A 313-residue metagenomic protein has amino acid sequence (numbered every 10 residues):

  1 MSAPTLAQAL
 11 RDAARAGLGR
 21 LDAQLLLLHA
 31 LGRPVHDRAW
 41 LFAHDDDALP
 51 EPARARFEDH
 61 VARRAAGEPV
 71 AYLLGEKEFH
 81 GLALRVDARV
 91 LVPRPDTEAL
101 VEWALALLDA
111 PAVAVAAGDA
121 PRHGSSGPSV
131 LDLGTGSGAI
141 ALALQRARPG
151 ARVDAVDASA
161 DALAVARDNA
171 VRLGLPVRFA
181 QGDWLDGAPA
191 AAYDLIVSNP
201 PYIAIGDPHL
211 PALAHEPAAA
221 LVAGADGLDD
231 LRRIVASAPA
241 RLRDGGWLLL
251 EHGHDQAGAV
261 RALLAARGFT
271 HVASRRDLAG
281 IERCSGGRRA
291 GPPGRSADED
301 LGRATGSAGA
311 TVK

Functional and structural regions predicted by a protein language model:
M1-L41, L49: Non-catalytic accessory regions of SAM-dependent methyltransferases
L26, G67, T97, I140 (+5 more regions): Residue-level signal for inorganic ion chemistry
L28-L107: Conserved AdoMet
A83, R152, P176-R178, T270-A273: Conserved beta-strand segments of alpha/beta enzyme cores
E98-A212: Conserved SAM/SAH cofactor-binding pocket of Class I
D109-S129, A290-K313: Intrinsically disordered, low-complexity terminal tails and inter-domain linkers enriched for S/T/G/P/D/E
P200-D230: Mobile active-site "lid"/loop adjacent to the S-adenosyl-L-methionine
D226-G287: Conserved Class I SAM-dependent methyltransferase catalytic core
